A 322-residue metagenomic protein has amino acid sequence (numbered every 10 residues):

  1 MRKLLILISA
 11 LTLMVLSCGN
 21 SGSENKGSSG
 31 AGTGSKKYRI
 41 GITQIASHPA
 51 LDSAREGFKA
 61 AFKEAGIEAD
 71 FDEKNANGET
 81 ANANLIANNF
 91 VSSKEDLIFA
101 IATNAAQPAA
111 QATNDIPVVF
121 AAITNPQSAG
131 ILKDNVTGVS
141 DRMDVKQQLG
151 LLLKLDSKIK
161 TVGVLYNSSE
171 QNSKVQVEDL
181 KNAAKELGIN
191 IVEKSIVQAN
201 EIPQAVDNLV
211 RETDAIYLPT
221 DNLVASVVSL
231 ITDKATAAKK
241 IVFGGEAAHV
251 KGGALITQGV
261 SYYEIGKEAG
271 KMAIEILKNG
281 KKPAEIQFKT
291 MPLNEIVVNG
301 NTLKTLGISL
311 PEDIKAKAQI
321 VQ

Functional and structural regions predicted by a protein language model:
M1-R2, Y38: Short, intrinsically disordered low-complexity segments
R2-S9: Sec-dependent signal peptide recognition, specifically the positively charged N-region followed immediately by
C18-Q322: Short hydrophobic alpha-helices and adjacent helix-cap/hinge residues
